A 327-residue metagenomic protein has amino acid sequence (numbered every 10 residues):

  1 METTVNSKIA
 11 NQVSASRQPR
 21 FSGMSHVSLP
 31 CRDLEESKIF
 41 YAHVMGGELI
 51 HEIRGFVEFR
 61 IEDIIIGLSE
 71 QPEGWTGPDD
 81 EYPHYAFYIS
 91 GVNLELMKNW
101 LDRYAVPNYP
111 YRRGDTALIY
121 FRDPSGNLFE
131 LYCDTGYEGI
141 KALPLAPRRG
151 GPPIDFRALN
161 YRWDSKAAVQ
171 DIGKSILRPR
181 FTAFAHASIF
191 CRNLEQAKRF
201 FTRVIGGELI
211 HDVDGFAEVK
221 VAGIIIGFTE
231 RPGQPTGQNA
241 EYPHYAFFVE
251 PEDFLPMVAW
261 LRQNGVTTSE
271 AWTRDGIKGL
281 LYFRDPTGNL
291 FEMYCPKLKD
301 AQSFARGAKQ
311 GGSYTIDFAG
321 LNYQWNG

Functional and structural regions predicted by a protein language model:
E2-I65, E73, A185: Hydrophobic, helix-prone linear segments
E2-Q18, N99, R103-R180, V258 (+1 more regions): Vicinal oxygen chelate
I9, S37, G47, V57-I61 (+6 more regions): Low-complexity, intrinsically disordered tandem-repeat tracts enriched in small residues
Q18-F21, L49-I50, I66-S69, I154-Y161 (+5 more regions): Feature detects tandemly repeated or modular, low-complexity segments in exposed regions of proteins across compartments
M24-R32, R60, T76-W100, D115-N127 (+5 more regions): Vicinal oxygen chelate
S25-L34, L68-S69, A185-E195, F228-P232 (+1 more regions): Short N-terminal helix-initiation segments at or just after the protein's N-terminus
D33-E48, M97-Y104, N193-E208: Amphipathic alpha-helical segments
E48-E81, G91, L128-T135, E208-E241 (+2 more regions): Conserved short beta-strand elements that form part of the metal-binding/catalytic scaffold of enzyme active sites
